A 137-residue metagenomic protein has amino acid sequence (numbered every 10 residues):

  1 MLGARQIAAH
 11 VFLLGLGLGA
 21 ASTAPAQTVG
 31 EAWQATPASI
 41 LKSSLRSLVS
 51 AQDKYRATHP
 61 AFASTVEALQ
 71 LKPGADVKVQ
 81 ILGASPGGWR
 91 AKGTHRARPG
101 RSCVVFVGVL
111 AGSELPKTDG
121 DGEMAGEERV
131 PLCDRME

Functional and structural regions predicted by a protein language model:
M1-V11: Bacterial N-terminal signal peptides that target proteins for export
G3, L45-R46: Generic alpha-helical structural signal
A4-Q6, G19, A38: An exposure/low-complexity boundary signal
A9-G19: Bacterial N-terminal signal peptides
A20-S22, R98: Domain-scale selection of a single, long terminal region that carries the protein's primary operational module
S22-S43, V49-A51: Amphipathic alpha-helical segments typified by the pilin-like N-terminal helix that continues immediately C-terminal
S50-E137: Periplasmic/extracellular, small/polar-rich flexible segments of pilin-like filament-forming proteins
